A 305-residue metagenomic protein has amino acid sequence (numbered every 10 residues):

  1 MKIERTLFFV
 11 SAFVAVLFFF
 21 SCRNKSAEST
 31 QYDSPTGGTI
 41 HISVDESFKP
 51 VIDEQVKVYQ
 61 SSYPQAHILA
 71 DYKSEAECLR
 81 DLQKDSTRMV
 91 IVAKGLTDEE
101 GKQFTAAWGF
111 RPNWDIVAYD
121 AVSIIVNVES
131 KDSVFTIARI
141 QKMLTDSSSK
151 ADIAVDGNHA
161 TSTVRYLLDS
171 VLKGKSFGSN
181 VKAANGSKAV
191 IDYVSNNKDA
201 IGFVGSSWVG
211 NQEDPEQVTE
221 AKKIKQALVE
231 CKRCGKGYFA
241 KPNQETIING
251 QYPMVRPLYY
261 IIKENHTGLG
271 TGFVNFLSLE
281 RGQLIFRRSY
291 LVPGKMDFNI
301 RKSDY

Functional and structural regions predicted by a protein language model:
M1-F20: Sec-dependent bacterial lipoprotein signal peptides
I3-E4, C22-Y63, Q83, D115-D120 (+1 more regions): Exported/periplasmic ABC-transporter solute-binding proteins
V16, D71, W114-I116: Short beta-strand
S43, L69, R88-I91: Short, conserved beta-strand segments within well-ordered enzyme catalytic domains that often line or immediately flank
Q65-L79: Central regulatory/effector-binding core of bacterial HTH transcription factors
K73, I91-K94, E99, N185 (+1 more regions): Short beta-strand and adjacent tight-turn residues that come in two discontinuous sequence segments and form the edges
A76-A107: Pocket-flanking alpha-helical
G109-N113: Periplasmic N-terminal soluble interaction domains immediately after the signal peptide in Gram-negative
